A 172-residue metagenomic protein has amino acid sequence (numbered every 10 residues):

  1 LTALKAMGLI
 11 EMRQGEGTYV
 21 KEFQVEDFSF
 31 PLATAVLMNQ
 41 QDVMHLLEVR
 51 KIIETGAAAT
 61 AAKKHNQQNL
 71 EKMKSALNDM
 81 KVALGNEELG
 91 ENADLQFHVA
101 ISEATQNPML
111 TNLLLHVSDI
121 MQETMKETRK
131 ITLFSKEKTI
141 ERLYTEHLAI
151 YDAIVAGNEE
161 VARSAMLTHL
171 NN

Functional and structural regions predicted by a protein language model:
L1-I53, A59, K63: Short linear motifs at protein or domain termini
A6-G8, L148, A153: Hydrophobic alpha-helical context, especially transmembrane and signal-peptide helices
L46-T128, E146-A149, V161-N172: Conserved amphipathic alpha-helical segments that form helical-bundle/coiled-coil interaction surfaces
R129-K138: Short helix-coil transition/hinge motifs at the ends and kinks of transmembrane helices, capturing the brief
I140-R142: Short helix-capping and inter-helix turn/linker motifs at the boundaries of alpha-helical repeat units
I154-G157, V161: Short acidic-aromatic low-complexity motifs
